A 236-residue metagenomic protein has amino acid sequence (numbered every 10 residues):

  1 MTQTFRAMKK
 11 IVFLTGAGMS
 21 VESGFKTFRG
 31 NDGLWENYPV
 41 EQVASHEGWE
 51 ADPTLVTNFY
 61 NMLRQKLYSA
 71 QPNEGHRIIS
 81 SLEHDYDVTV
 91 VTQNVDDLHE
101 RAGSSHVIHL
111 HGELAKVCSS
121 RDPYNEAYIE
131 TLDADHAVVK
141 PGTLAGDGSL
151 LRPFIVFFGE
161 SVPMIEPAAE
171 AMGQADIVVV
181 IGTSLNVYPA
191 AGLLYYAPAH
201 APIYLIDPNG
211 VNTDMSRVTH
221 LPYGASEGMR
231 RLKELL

Functional and structural regions predicted by a protein language model:
M1-L236: Conserved catalytic core of sirtuin-type NAD+-dependent deacylases
